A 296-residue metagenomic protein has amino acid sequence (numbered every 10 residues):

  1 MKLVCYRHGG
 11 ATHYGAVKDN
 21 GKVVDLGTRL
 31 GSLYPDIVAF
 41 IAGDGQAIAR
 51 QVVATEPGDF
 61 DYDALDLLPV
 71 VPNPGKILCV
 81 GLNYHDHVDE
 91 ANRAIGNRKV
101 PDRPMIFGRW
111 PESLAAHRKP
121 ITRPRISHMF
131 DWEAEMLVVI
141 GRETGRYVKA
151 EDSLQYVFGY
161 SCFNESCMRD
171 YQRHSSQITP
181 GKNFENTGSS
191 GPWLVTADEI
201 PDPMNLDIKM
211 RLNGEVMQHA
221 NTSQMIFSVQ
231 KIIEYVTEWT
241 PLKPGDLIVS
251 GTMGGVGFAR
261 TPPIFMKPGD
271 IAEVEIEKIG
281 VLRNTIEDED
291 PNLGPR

Functional and structural regions predicted by a protein language model:
M1-V100, E273, L293: N-terminal non-catalytic cap/leader segment that marks the start of a structured domain
V4, L67-P69, A94-G96, I121-F130 (+3 more regions): A generic local secondary-structure boundary/capping motif
G9, F60, N83, H87 (+1 more regions): Catalytic-pocket segment enriched in acidic/His residues
P72, C79, D131-E133, K243 (+1 more regions): Residue-level recognition of short, solvent-exposed, well-ordered loop/turn junctions that link secondary-structure
I95-A115, W132, K267-K278: Structural signature of FAD isoalloxazine-binding scaffolds in flavoprotein oxidoreductases
W110, A116-D152, F158-C167: Non-heme Fe(II) oxygenase catalytic core, chiefly the N-lobe of the double-stranded beta-helix
